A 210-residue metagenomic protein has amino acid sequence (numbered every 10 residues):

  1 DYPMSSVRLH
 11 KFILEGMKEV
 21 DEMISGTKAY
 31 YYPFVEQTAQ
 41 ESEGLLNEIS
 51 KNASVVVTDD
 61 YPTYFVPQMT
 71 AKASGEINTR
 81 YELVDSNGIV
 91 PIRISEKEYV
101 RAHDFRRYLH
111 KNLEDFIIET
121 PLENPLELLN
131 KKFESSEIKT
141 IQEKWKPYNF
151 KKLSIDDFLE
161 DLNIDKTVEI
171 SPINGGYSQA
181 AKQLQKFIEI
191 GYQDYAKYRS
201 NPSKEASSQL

Functional and structural regions predicted by a protein language model:
D1-L128: Trp/Phe/Arg-rich N-terminal binding region typifying the photolyase-homology
P91, E98-L210: Glycine/tryptophan-enriched, flexible segments
